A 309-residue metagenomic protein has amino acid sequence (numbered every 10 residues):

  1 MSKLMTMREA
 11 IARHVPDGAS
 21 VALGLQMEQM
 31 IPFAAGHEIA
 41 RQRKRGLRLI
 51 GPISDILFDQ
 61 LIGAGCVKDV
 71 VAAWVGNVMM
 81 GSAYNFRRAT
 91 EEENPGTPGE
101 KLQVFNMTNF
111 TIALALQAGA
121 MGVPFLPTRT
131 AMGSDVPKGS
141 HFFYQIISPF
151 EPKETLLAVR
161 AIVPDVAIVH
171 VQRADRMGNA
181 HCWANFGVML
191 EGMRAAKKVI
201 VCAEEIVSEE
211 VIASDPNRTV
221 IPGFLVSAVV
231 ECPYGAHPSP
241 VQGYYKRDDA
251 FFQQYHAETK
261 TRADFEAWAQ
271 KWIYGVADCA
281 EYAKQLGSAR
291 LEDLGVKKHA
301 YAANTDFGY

Functional and structural regions predicted by a protein language model:
M1-Y309: Conserved alpha/beta enzyme-core scaffold
